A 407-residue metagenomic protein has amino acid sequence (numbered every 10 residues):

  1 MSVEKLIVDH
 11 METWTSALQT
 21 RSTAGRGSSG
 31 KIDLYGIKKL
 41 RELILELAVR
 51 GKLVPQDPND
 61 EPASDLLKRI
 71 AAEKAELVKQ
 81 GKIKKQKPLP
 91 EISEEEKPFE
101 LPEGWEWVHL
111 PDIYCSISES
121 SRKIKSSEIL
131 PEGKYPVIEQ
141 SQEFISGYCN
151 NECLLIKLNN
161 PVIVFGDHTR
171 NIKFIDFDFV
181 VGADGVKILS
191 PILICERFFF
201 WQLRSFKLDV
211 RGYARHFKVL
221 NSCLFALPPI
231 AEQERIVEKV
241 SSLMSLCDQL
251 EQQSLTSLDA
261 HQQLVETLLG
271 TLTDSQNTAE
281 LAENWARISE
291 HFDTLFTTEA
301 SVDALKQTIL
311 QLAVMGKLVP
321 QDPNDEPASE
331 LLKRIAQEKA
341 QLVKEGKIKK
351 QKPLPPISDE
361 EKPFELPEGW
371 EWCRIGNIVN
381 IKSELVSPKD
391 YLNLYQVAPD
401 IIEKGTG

Functional and structural regions predicted by a protein language model:
H10, S22-L34, R41-L43, L47-L53 (+6 more regions): Non-catalytic DNA-recognition/assembly elements of restriction-modification systems
L53-V54, I83, L189, L318-V319 (+1 more regions): Conserved hydrophobic residue
E61-D65, A75, Q262, E326-K333 (+1 more regions): Terminal amphipathic helices with adjacent charged low-complexity linkers/tails
K79, I83, K87, F99-D112 (+8 more regions): Catalytic cores of nucleotide-enabled group-transfer and carboxylate-activating enzymes in metabolic and assembly-line
S126-P131, N151-I156, L392-Y395: Short Gly/aromatic-enriched secondary-structure transition segments
Q140-R204, L208-D209, R215-S222, A398-P399 (+1 more regions): A short beta-sheet element
E371, K389-N393, V397-G407: Short, intrinsically disordered, charge-balanced linker/junction segments flanking boundaries in proteins
